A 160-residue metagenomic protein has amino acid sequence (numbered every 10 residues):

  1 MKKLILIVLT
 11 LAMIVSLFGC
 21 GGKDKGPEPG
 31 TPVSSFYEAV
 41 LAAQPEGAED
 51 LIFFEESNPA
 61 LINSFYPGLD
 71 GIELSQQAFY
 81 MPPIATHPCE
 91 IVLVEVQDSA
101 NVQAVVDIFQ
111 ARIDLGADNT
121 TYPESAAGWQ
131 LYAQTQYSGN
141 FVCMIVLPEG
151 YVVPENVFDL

Functional and structural regions predicted by a protein language model:
M1-L4, V8: Positively charged n-region of N-terminal signal peptides that target proteins for export
L11-A12: Repetitive helical segments and hydrophobic/amphipathic motifs
V15-G19: C-terminal motif of bacterial Sec signal peptides marking the signal peptidase cleavage site
G21-L160: Soluble, non-membrane globular domain cores that form compact, hydrophobic packing and curved binding surfaces
